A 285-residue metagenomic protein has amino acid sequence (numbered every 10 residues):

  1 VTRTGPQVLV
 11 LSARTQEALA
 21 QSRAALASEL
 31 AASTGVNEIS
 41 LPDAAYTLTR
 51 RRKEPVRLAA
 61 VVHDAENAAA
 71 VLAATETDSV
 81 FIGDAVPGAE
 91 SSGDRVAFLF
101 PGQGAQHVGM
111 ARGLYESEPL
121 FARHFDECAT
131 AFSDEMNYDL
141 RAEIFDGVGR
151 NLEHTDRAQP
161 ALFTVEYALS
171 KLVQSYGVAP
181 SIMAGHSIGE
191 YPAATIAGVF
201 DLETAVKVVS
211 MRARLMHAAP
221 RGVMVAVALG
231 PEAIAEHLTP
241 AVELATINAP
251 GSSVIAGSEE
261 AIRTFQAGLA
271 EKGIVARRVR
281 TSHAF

Functional and structural regions predicted by a protein language model:
V1-V96, R112, A218-V225, P231 (+2 more regions): Flexible catalytic loop/linker elements that gate and position reactive groups at enzyme active sites
T2, T47-L48, L99-P101, I144 (+1 more regions): Flexible hinge/switch segments at interdomain interfaces of large molecular machines
T4-S12, F121-N137, S210-R221: Short, conserved aromatic-histidine micro-motifs
L19-S22, L26, V96-L99, L114 (+6 more regions): Structural preference for long, well-ordered alpha-helical segments in enzyme cores
S28-I39, E76-G83, S133-L152, E236-A241 (+1 more regions): Short, glycine- and charge-enriched coil/turn segments that flank and shape catalytic ligand pockets
A70-A73, F145-F285: Acyltransferase
D84-A85, A89-A184, I188, I255: Helix-rich "cap/lid" substructures immediately adjacent to catalytic or cofactor-binding pockets
